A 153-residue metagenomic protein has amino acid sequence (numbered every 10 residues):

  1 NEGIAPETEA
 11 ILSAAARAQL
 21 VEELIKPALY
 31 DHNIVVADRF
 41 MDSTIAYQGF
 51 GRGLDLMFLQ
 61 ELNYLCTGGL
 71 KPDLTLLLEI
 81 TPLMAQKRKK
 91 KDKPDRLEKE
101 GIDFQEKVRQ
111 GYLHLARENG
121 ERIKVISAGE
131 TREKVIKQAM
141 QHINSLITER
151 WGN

Functional and structural regions predicted by a protein language model:
N1-T67: ATP-dependent small-molecule kinase phosphotransfer cores that center on conserved nucleotide phosphate-binding segments
A10-L12, L77, R96, V125: Short aromatic/hydrophobic contact patches that present stacked aromatics for nucleic-acid/ligand binding
V36, L74-L76, K124-I126: Hydrophobic/aromatic beta-strand patches that form the interior of the parallel beta-sheet core in alpha/beta enzyme
R39, T44-Q110: A glycine- and Lys/Arg-enriched "phosphate-lid" helix/loop adjacent to the NTP-binding pocket of small-molecule kinases
L83-N153: NTP-dependent small-molecule kinase module
